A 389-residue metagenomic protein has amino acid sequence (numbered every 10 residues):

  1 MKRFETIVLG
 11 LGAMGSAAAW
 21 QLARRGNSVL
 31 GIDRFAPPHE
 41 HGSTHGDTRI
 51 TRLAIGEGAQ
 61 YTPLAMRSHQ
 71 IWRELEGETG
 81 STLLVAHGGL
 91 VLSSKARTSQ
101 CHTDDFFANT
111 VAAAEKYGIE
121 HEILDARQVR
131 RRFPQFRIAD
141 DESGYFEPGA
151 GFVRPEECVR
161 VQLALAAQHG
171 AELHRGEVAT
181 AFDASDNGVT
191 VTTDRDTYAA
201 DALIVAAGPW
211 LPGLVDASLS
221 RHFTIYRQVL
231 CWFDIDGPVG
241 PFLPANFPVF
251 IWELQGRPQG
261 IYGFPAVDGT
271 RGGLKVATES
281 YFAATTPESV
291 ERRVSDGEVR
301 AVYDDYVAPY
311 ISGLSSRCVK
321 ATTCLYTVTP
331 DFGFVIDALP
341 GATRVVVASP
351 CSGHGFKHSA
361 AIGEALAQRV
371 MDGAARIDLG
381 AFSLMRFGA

Functional and structural regions predicted by a protein language model:
K2-F4, T192-A202: Core beta-strand elements of the Rossmann-like FAD/NAD(P) dinucleotide-binding domain in flavoenzyme oxidoreductases
K2-M14, L30: Beta1/beta-strand and adjacent pyrophosphate-binding region of the FAD-binding site in flavoprotein oxidoreductases
F4, P340-A389: C-terminal lid/capping helical subdomain adjacent to the catalytic/cofactor pocket in oxidative enzymes
W20-R24, G80-A86, T197-Y198, A202 (+1 more regions): Active-site substrate-recognition segment that forms the wall of the catalytic cavity or substrate channel
A23-T44: Glycine-rich FAD pyrophosphate-binding loop
T48-R132, I261: Dinucleotide-binding Rossmann-like beta1-alpha1 core, especially the glycine-rich loop that anchors the ADP
A96-R175, A181-N187: Flavin (FAD/FMN) cofactor-binding and adjacent substrate-gating region of FAD-dependent oxidoreductase domains
